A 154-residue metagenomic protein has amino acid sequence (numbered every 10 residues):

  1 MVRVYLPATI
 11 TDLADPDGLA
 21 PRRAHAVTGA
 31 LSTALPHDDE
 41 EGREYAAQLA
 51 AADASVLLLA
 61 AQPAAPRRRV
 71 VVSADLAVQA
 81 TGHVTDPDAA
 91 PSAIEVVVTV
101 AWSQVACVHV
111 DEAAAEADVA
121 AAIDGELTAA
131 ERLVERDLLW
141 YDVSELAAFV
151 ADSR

Functional and structural regions predicted by a protein language model:
M1-E44: Long, hydrophobic N-terminal alpha-helical segment
R3, R22-R23, R43, R67-R69 (+3 more regions): Arginine residue identity/basic-tract feature
E40-A101: Ordered, amphipathic secondary-structure segments that act as subunit-interaction surfaces in large macromolecular
A74-R154: Glycine-rich, aromatic-bearing surface loops/beta-hairpins
